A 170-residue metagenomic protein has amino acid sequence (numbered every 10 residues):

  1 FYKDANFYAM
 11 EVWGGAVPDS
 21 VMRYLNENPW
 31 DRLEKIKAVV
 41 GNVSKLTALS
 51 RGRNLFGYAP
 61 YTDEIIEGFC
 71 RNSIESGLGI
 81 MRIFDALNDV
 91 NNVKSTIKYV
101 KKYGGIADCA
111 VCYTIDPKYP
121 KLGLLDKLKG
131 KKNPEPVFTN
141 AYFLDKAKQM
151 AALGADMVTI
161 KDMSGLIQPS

Functional and structural regions predicted by a protein language model:
F1-D4, E34-K35: Histidine-anchored nucleotide/phosphate-binding helix
Y2, I83, V158: Conserved, mostly hydrophobic/aromatic
D4-F7, L78, A152-A155: A structural motif
A9-K148, S164-Q168: Active-site beta->alpha loop and helix N-cap motifs at the rims of alpha/beta catalytic domains
A155-S170: Glycine/Thr-rich beta-alpha phosphate-binding loop at enzyme active sites
